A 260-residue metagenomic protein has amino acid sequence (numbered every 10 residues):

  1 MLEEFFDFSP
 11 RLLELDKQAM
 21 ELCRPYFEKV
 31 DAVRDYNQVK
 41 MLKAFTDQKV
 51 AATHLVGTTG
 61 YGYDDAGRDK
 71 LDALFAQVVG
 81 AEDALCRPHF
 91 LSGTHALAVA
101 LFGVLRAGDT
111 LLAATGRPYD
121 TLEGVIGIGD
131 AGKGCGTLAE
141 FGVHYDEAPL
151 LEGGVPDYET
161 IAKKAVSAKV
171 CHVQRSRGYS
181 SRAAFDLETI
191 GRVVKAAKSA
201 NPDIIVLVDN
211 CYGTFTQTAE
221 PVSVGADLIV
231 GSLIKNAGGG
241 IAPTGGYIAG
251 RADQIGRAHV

Functional and structural regions predicted by a protein language model:
L2-R24, D31, K40-D47, A51-H54 (+5 more regions): Conserved PLP-enzyme active-site core in the AAT-like
